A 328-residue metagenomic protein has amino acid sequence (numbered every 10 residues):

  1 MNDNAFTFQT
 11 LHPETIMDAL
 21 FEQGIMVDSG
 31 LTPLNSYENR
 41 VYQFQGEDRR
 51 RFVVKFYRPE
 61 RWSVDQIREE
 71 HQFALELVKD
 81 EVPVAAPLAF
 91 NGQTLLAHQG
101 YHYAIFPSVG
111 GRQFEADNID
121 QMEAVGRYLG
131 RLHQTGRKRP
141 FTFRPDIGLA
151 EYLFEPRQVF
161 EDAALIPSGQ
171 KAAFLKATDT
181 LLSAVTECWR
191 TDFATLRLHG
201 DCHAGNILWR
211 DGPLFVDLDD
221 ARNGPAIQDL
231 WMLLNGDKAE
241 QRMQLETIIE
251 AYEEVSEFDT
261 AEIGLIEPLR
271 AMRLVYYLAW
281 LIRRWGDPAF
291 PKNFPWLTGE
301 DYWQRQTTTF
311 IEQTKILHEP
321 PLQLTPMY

Functional and structural regions predicted by a protein language model:
M1-A89, L324-Y328: Conserved NTP-binding catalytic cores of kinases and kinase-like/nucleotidyltransferase enzymes across multiple kinase
N4, W280-Y328: ATP/Mg2+ or Mg2+-diphosphate-binding catalytic cores that bind nucleotide phosphates or diphosphates via glycine-rich
E38-V54, P87, L182-L230, Y328: Active-site acidic catalytic loop and adjacent metal/ATP-binding pocket of ATP-dependent phosphoryl transfer enzymes
G46-F141: ATP-binding pocket architecture of kinase catalytic cores
P59, G111, P213, A221-N223 (+1 more regions): Activation segment
P59, Y103-A116, R157-L165, Y277-W296: A glycine-centered beta->alpha junction motif in the catalytic cores of kinase/phosphotransferase enzymes
E115-A172, F193-T195: A cross-family kinase active-site recognition segment
A226-F258, R273-A289: Active-site activation/catalytic loop segments of kinase-like enzymes and analogous catalytic loops in related
